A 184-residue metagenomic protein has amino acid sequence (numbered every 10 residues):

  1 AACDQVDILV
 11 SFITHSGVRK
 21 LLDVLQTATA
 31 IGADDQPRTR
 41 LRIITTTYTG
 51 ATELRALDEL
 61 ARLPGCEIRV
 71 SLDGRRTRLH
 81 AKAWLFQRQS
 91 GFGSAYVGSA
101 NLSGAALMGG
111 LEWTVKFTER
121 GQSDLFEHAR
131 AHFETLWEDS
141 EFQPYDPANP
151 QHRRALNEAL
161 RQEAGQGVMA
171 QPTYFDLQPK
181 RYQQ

Functional and structural regions predicted by a protein language model:
A1-R181: PLD/PLD-like phosphodiesterase catalytic module centered on the HKD motif
Q184: Pre-Walker A adenine-sensing motif
